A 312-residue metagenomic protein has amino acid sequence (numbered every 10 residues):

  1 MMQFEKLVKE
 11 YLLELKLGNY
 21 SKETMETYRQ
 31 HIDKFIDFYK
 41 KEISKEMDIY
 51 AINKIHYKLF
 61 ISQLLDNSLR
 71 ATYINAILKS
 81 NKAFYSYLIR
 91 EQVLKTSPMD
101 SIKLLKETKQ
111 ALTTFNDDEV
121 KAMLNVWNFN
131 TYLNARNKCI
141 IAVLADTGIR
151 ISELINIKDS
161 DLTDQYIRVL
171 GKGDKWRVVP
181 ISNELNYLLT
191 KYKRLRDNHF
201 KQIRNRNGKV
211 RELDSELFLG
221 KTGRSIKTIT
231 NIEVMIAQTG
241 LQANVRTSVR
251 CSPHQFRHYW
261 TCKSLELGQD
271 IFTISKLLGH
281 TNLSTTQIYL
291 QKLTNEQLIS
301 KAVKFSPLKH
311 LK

Functional and structural regions predicted by a protein language model:
M1-K312: Conserved catalytic core of the tyrosine transesterase superfamily
